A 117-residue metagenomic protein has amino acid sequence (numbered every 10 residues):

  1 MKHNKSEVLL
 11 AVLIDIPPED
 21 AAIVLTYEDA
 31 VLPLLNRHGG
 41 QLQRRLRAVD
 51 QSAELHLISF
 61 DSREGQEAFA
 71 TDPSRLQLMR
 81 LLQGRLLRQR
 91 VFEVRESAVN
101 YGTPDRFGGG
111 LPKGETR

Functional and structural regions predicted by a protein language model:
M1-T71, V91-R117: Short S/T/G/P-rich N-terminal loop/turn motif that feeds into the first structured element of a domain
L32, S74-R80: A common structural junction motif
L78-R95: Conserved short beta-strand edge segments in small beta-sheet-based binding/regulatory domains
